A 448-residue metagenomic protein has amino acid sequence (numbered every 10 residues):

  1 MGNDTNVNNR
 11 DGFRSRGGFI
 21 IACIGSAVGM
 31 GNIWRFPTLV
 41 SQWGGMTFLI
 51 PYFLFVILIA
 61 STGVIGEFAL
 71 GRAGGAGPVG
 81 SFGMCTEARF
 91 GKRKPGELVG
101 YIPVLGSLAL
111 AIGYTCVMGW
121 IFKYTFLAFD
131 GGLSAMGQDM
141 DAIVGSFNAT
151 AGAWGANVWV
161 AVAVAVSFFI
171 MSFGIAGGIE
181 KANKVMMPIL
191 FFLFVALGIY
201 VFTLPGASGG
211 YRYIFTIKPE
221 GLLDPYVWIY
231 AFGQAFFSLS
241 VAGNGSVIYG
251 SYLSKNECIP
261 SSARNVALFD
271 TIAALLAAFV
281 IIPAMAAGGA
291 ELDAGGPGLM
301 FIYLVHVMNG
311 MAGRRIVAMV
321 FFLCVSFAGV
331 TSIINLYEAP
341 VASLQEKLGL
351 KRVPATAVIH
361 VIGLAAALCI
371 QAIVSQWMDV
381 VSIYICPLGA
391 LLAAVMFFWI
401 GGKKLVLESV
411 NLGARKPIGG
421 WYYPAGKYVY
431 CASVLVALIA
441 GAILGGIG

Functional and structural regions predicted by a protein language model:
M1-W34, G63-F68, R72-L98, S254-C258 (+1 more regions): Membrane-interface "cap" regions at the ends of multi-pass membrane proteins
G2-F13, E180, K184-V330, P354: Membrane-embedded translocation segments of transport machinery
V7-R10, L39-W43, A73-I102, T115-A176 (+5 more regions): Inter-helical loop and helix-membrane interface segments of multi-pass membrane transporters/permeases
G12-C23, F48-P51, R93-L108, V160-A161 (+7 more regions): Select transmembrane alpha-helical segments in multipass membrane proteins
S15-F55, N244-G245, G250, E257-R264 (+1 more regions): Transmembrane helix-boundary motif of multi-pass solute transporters/channels
G18-I20, S26, N157-V158, F269-L275 (+5 more regions): Loop-to-transmembrane helix boundary motifs in multi-pass membrane proteins
R35-Y52, G71-G77, W120, G178-M186 (+5 more regions): Transmembrane helix-loop boundary segments of multi-pass membrane transporters
L98-S107, P340-V341, L348-H360, V380-A442: C-terminal membrane-solvent junction of multi-pass transporters and transport-like membrane proteins
